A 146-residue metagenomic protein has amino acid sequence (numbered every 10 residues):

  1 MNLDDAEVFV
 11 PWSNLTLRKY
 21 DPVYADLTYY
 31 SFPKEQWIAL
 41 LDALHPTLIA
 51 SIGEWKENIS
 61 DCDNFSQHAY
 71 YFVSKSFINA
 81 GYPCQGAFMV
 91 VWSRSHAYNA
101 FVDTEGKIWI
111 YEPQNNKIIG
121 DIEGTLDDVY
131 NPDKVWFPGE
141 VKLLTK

Functional and structural regions predicted by a protein language model:
M1-K146: A structural boundary/capping signal
